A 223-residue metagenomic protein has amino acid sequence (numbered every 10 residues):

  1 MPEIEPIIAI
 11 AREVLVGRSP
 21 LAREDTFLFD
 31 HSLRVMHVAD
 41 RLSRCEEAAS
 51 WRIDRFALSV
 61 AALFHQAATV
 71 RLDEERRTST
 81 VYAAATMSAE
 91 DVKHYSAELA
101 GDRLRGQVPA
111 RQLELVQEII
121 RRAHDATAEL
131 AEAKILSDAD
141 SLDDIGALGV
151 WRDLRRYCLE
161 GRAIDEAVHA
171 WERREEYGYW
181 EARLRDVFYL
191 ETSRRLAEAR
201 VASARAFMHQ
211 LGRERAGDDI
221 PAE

Functional and structural regions predicted by a protein language model:
M1-G17, A67-A68, L72: Short alpha-helical hairpin
I8-M36, R76-M87, F188-T192: Active-site flanking loop/helix segments enriched in acidic
R18-A22, L42-E46, V70, R103 (+1 more regions): Alpha-helix C-capping/helix-to-loop hinge sites
L21-R23, E98, D102-L113: Active-site-proximal helix-loop elements at catalytic-domain edges
R23-L33, H37-R52, F64, D125-E223: Divalent metal-dependent phosphate-bond-processing catalytic cores, especially two-metal-ion Mg2+/Mn2+ enzymes that act
V35-M36, D40, A89-R105: An active-site-proximal "capping" alpha-helix that borders the catalytic cofactor pocket
E47-V60, R105-I120, E132: Acidic/histidine metal-binding catalytic segments
I53-V81, S96, Q117-A126: His-Asp-centered metal-binding catalytic motifs of divalent-metal-dependent phosphohydrolases/nucleases
